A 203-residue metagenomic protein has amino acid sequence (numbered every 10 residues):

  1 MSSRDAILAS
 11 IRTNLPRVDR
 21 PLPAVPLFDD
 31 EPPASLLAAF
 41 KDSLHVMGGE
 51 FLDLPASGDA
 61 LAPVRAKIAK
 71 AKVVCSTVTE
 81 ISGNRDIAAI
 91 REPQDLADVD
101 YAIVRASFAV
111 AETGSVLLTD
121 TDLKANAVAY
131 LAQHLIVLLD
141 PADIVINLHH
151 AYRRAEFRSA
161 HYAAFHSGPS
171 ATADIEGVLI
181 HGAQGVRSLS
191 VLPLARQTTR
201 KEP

Functional and structural regions predicted by a protein language model:
M1-P203: The feature marks the mature, well-folded catalytic cores of soluble enzymes
